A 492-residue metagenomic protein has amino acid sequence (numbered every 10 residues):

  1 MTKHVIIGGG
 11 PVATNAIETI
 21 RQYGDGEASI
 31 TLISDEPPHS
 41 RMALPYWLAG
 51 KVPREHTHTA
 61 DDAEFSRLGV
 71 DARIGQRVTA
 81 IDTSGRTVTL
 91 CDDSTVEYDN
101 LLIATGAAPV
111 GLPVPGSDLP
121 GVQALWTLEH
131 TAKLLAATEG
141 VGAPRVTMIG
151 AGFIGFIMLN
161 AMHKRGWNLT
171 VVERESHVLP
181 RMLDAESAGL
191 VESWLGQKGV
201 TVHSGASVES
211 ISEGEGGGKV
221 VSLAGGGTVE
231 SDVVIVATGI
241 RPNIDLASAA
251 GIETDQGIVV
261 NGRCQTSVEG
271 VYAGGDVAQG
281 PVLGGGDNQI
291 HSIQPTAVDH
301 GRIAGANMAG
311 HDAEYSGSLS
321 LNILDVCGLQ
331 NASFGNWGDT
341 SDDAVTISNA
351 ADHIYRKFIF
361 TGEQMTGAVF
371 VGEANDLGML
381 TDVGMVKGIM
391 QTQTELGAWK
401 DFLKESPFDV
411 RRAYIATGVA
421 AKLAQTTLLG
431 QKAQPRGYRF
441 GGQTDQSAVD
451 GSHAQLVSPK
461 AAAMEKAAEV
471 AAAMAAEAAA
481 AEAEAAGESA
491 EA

Functional and structural regions predicted by a protein language model:
M1-D71, A161-L183: Beta1-alpha1 glycine-rich phosphate/pyrophosphate-binding loop at the start of Rossmann-like nucleotide-binding domains
T2-K3, Q22, G50, V277-L380 (+2 more regions): Mid-to-C-terminal Rossmann-like scaffold of FAD/NAD(P)H-dependent oxidoreductases
T2-K3, V229-E253, C327-K422: C-terminal catalytic lobe of FAD-dependent flavoproteins
I6-I7, V96-G106, V229-G239, G301 (+1 more regions): Short hydrophobic core segments
S66-D82, G196-V208: A conserved beta-strand/loop element that lines the FAD pocket in flavoprotein oxidoreductases
T105-R165: Glycine-rich dinucleotide-binding loop and its adjacent helix/turn
D118-G142, G217-S222, G227-I303: FAD-site-proximal beta/loop scaffold in flavoenzymes
R145, F153-S210, T296, Y315-I323: Rossmann-like dinucleotide-binding cores of NAD(P)H-dependent redox enzymes
